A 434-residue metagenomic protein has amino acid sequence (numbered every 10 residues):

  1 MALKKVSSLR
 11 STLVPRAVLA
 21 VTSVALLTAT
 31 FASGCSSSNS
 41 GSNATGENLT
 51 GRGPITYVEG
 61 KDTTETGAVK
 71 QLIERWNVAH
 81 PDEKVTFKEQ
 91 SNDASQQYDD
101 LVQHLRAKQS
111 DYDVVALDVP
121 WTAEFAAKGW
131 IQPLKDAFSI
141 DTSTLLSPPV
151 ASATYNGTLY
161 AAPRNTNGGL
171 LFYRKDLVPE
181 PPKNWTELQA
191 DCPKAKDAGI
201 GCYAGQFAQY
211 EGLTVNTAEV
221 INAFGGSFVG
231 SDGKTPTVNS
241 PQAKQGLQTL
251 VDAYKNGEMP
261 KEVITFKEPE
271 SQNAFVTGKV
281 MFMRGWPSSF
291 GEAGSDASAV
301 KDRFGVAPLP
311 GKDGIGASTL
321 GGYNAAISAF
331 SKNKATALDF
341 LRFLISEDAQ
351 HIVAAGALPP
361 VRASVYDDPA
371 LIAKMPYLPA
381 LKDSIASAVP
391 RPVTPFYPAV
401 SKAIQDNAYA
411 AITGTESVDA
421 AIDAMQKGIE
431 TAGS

Functional and structural regions predicted by a protein language model:
A2-A123, S298, G311-D313, T336 (+2 more regions): Conserved N-terminal structural module of periplasmic/extracytoplasmic solute-binding proteins
A2-K4, D383-S434: Conserved C-terminal helix/tail region of periplasmic/extracytoplasmic solute-binding proteins
G60, Q248-N333: Extracytoplasmic/periplasmic substrate-binding proteins
T86, A153-N216, N222-T265, A329-A335 (+2 more regions): Helix-loop-helix "hinge/cap" segment bordering the ligand-binding cleft or interdomain interface
Q103, D111-D113, D141-Y173, V306 (+3 more regions): A structural signal for short loop-to-beta-strand junctions that line the ligand-binding cleft of periplasmic/secreted
V119-G168, E187-Q189, K301, G305 (+2 more regions): Hinge/lid segment of periplasmic solute-binding proteins
K135-L145, Q206-F207, E211, G226-Q245 (+4 more regions): Short, solvent-exposed loop/beta-turn-alpha elements that line the ligand-binding surface or hinge of extracytoplasmic
P148, F304-A307, A354-A403: Long, aromatic- and glycine/proline-rich binding clefts that accommodate carbohydrate-like moieties
